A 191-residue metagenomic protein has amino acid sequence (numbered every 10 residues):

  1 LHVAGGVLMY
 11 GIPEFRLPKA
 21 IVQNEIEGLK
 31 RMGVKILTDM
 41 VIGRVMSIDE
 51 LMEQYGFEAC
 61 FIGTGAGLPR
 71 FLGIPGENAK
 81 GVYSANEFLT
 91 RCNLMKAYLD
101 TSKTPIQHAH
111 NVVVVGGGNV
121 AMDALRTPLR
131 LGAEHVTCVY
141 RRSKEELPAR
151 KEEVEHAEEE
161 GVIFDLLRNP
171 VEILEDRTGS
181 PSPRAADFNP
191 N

Functional and structural regions predicted by a protein language model:
L1: Glycine-rich active-site/cofactor-binding loop and its immediate structural neighborhood
A4, V120: Hydrophobic/small residue at the entry helix of a nucleotide-binding pocket
G6-M9: A short acidic, helix-capping loop that chelates divalent metal ions and anchors anionic groups
G11-R16: Short glycine-enriched, charge-decorated loop/helix-capping segments at active-site entrances that position
P18-F71, E87, N93-S102, H108 (+1 more regions): A Rossmann-like FAD-binding core segment of flavoenzymes
I74-L89: A short, gly/pro- and small-residue-rich
Q107-G118: Beta1/beta-strand and adjacent pyrophosphate-binding region of the FAD-binding site in flavoprotein oxidoreductases
